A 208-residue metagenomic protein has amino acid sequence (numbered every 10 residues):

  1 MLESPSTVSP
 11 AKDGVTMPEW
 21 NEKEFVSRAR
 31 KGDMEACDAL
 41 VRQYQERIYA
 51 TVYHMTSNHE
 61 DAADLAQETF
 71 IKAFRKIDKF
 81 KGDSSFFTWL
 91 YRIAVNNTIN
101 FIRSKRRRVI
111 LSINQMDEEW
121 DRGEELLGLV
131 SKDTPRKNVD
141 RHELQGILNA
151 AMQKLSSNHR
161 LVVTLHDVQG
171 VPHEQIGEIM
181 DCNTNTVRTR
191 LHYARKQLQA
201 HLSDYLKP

Functional and structural regions predicted by a protein language model:
V15, R30-A39, Y49-E68, L206-P208: Short, charged helix-capping/linker segments at alpha-helix termini
W20-N21, G146-T186: Helix-turn-helix DNA-binding module
R30-K31, S57, F70-S85, S104-K105: Sigma70-family region 2
V41-H59, K76, M152, Q197 (+1 more regions): Amphipathic, Lys/Arg- and hydrophobic-enriched alpha-helical face
D64-I71, S84-N96: Structural recognition of an alpha-helix C-terminal capping motif at a helix-to-coil junction
D78-K81, V95-I113, Y193: Arg/Lys-rich amphipathic alpha helix in sigma70-family domain 2
I102-E125, V139: Short, basic/polar amphipathic helix motif occurring as a linker/hinge flanking DNA-binding modules in transcription
R103-R106, L155-R160, R190, R195-P208: Short, Lys/Arg-enriched C-terminal cap helix and immediately downstream tail that follows
